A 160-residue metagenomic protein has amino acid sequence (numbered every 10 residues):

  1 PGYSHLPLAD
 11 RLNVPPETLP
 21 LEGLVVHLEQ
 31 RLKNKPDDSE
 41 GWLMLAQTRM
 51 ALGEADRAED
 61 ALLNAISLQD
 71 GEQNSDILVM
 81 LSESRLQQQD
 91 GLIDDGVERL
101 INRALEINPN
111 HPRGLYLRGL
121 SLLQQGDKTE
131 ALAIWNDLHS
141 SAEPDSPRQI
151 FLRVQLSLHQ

Functional and structural regions predicted by a protein language model:
P1-V26: Long, contiguous interaction/recruitment modules in multidomain scaffold/adaptor proteins
L8-E17, A46-I107: Alpha-helical adaptor scaffolds
V26-E29, K33, L63, N102 (+1 more regions): Alpha-solenoid helical repeat scaffolds
R31, T48, S84-Q87, S121 (+1 more regions): Residue-level signature for tetratricopeptide repeat
K33-D37, D70-E72, P109, E143: Short coil turns that delineate tetratricopeptide repeat
G41, S75-I77, G114, R148-Q149: TPR alpha-solenoid repeat register
M44, L78-M80, L117, F151 (+1 more regions): Canonical tetratricopeptide repeat
A65-S67, L123, K128-S146, S157: TPR/TPR-like (Sel1-like) alpha-helical repeat modules
